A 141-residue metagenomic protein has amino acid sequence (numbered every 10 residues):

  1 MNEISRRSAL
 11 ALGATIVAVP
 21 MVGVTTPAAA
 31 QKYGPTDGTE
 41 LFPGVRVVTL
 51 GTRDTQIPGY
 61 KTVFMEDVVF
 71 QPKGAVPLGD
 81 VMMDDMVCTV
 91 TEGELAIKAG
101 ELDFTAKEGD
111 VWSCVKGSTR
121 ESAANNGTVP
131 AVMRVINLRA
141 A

Functional and structural regions predicted by a protein language model:
M1-P20: N-terminal secretory signal peptides and thylakoid transit peptides that target proteins across membranes
G23-D54: C-terminal segment of N-terminal export signals and the immediately downstream linker at the start of the mature
F64-M82, K116-G117: Conserved short histidine dyad/triad with adjacent acidic residue
V81-M82, T89, N126-P130: Extracellular/periplasmic catalytic domains that process cell-envelope and extracellular macromolecules
M83-G100: Glycine- and acidic-residue-biased ligand/ion/polar-headgroup-sensing regions
G100-G117: Short acidic-glycine-tyrosine-enriched beta hairpin
G117-A141: Ligand-binding loop in jelly-roll beta-barrel domains
